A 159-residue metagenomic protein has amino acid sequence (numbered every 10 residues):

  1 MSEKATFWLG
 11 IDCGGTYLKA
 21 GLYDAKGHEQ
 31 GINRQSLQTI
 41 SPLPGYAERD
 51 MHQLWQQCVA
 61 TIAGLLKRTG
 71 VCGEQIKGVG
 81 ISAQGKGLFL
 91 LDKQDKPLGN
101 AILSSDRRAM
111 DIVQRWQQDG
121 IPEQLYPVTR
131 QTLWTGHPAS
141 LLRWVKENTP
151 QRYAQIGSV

Functional and structural regions predicted by a protein language model:
M1-G99, P127: N-terminal glycine/serine-rich phosphate-binding loop of ATP-dependent small-molecule kinases, especially carbohydrate
A63-V159: Glycine-rich phosphate-binding/catalytic subdomain of phosphoryl-transfer and nucleotide/sugar-phosphate-processing
